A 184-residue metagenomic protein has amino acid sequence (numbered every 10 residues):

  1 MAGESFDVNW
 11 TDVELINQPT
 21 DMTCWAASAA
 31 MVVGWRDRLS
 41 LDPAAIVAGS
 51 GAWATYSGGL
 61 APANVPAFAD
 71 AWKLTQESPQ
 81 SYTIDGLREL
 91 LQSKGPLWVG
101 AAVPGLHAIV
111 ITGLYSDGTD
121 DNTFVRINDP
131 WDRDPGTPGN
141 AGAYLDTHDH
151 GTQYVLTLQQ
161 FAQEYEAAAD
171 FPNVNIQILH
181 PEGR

Functional and structural regions predicted by a protein language model:
M1, T55, Q92, L114-R184: Noncatalytic regulatory segments and standalone regulatory/sensor domains
A2-S78, E164-R184: Cysteine-nucleophile protease catalytic domains, especially the papain-like/related folds used in DUB/UBL proteases
E14, A48-S57, L97-V99, V103-P104 (+1 more regions): Peptidoglycan cell-wall recognition and remodeling modules
T23-C24, W35-R38, A101, H107-A108 (+2 more regions): Broad hydrophobic/π-residue packing in well-ordered secondary structure
L41-P43, L60-A61, Y82-T83, T119 (+1 more regions): Helix N-cap and loop-to-helix transition residues
E77-D132: Active-site-adjacent substructure of cysteine-protease-like catalytic cores
